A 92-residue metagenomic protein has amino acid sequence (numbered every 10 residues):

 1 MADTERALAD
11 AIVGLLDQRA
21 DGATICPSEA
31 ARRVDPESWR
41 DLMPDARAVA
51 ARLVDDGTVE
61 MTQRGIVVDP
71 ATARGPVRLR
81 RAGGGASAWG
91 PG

Functional and structural regions predicted by a protein language model:
M1-A7, G83-G92: Short, low-complexity, intrinsically disordered N-terminal peptides in bacterial proteins
A2-T24: Positively charged, polyanion-binding regions of nucleic-acid-associated proteins
A7, I25-C26, D41, D45: Alpha-helix N-cap and coil->helix boundary residues
G22-R33: Short acidic, hydrophobic short linear motifs in intrinsically disordered regions
A31-M43: Short helix-coil junctions and helix-kink-helix linkers
R40-T62: Charge-enriched amphipathic alpha-helical scaffolds
G65-G90: Short, cationic-aromatic polyanion-contact patches
